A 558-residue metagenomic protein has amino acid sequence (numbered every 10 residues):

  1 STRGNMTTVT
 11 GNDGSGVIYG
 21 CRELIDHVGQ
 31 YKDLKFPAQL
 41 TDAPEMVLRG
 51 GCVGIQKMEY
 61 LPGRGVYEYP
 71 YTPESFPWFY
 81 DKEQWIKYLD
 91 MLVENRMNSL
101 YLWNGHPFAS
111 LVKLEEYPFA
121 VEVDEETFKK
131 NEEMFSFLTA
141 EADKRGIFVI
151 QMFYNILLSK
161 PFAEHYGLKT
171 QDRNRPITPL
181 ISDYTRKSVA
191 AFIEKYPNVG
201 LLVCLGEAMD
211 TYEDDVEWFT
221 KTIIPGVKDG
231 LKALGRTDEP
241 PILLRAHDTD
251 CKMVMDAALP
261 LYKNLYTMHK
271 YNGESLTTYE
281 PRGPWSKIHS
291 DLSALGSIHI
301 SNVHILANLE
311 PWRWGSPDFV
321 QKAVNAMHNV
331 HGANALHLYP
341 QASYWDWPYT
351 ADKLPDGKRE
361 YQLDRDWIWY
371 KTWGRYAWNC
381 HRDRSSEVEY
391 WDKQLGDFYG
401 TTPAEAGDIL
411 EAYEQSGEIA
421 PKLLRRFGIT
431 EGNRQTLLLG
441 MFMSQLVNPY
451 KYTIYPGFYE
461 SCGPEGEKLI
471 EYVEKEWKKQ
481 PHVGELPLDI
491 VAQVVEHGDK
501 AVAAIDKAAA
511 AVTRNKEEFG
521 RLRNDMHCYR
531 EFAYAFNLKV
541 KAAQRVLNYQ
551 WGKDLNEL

Functional and structural regions predicted by a protein language model:
T2-T178, P197-N198, S301, V324 (+1 more regions): Feature activates predominantly on carbohydrate-active enzymes
G11, V53-I55, H269, L338 (+1 more regions): Hydrophobic side chains in beta-strands
D13, G51, L92, V203 (+2 more regions): Conserved, mostly hydrophobic/aromatic
S15-Y19, E83-I86, E217, K221 (+2 more regions): A structural signal for well-ordered alpha-helical segments within the folded catalytic domains of diverse enzymes
Y31, S75-W78, N98, E122 (+6 more regions): Catalytic-core regions of glycoside hydrolase
Y60, L111, L158, Y212 (+3 more regions): Intrinsically disordered, low-complexity acidic/polar segments
G65, P340, R359-L558: C-terminal non-catalytic alpha-helical accessory regions
G105, G206-A208, L547: Short strand-loop junctions, especially beta-strand C-caps/beta-turns that link beta-sheets to coils or alpha-helices
